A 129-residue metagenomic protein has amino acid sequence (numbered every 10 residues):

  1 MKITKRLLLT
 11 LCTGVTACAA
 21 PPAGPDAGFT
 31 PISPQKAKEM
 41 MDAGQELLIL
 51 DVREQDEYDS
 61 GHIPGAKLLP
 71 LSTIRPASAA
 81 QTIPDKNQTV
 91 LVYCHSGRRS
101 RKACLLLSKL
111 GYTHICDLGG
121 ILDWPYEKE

Functional and structural regions predicted by a protein language model:
K2-R6, C12, C18-M40, E46-L47 (+2 more regions): Rhodanese-like catalytic fold shared by cysteine-dependent sulfurtransferases and DSP/PTP-type phosphatases
Y93: Short, surface-exposed ligand- or partner-binding patches at beta-edge/loop junctions that are enriched in aromatics
